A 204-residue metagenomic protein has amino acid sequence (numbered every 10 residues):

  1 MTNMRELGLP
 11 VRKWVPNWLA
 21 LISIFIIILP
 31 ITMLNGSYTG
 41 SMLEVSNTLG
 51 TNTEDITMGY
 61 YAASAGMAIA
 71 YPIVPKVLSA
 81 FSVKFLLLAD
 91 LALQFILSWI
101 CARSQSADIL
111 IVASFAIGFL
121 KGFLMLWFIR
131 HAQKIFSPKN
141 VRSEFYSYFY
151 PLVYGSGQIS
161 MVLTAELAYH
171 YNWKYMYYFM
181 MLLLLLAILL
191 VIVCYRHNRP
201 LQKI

Functional and structural regions predicted by a protein language model:
V15-V74, I109, L124-I129, M161: Extracytoplasmic
V45-N47, V77-S79, L110, L163-N172 (+1 more regions): Interfacial helix-cap and linker-helix signal at transmembrane-aqueous boundaries of multi-pass secondary transporters
G50, S82, I100-I109, L120 (+1 more regions): Helix-breaking motifs and short loop linkers at transmembrane-helix boundaries and internal kinks in secondary membrane
I69-F85, A168: Helix-to-loop junctions at the C-terminal end of transmembrane segments in multipass secondary transporters
F85-I100, D108: Structural signature of the two symmetry-related core transmembrane helices
L97-A102, A113, I117, V191: MFS-fold secondary transporters
F115-Y150: Cytoplasmic helix-loop-helix junction between adjacent transmembrane helices in 12-TM secondary transporters
Y175-V193: Symmetry-related core transmembrane helices of the 12-TM Major Facilitator Superfamily/SLC fold
